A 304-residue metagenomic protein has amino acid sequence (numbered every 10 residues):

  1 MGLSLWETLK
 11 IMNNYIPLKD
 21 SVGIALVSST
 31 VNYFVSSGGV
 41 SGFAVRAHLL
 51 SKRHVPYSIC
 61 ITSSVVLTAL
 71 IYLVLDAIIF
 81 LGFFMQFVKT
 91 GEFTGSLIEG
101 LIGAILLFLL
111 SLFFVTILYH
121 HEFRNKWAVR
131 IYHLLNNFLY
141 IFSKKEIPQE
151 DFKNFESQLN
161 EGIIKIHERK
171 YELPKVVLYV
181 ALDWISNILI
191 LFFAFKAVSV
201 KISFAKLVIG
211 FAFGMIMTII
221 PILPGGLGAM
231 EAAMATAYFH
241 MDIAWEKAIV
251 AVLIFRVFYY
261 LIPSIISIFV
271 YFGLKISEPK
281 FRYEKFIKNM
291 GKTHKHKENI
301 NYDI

Functional and structural regions predicted by a protein language model:
M1-T8, R46, N187-A194, A212 (+1 more regions): Hydrophobic/aromatic residues in alpha-helical transmembrane segments
G2-T30, A194-I209: Membrane-embedded helical hairpins/re-entrant loop segments and their flanking transmembrane helices within multi-pass
M12, F195-I220, P224-I254: Membrane-interfacial helix-loop connectors
L18-G23, E99-I105, L173-L178, F204-I209 (+1 more regions): Hydrophobic alpha-helical transmembrane segments
S28-I141, L227-I304: Transmembrane helix-loop-helix hairpins in multi-pass inner-membrane proteins
L50, F155-H167: A short amphipathic helical element positioned immediately N-terminal to and/or at the very start of a transmembrane
I141-L159: Short, membrane-interfacial amphipathic segments enriched in basic
K165-F213: Transmembrane helical segments that form the transport core of multi-pass membrane transport proteins
